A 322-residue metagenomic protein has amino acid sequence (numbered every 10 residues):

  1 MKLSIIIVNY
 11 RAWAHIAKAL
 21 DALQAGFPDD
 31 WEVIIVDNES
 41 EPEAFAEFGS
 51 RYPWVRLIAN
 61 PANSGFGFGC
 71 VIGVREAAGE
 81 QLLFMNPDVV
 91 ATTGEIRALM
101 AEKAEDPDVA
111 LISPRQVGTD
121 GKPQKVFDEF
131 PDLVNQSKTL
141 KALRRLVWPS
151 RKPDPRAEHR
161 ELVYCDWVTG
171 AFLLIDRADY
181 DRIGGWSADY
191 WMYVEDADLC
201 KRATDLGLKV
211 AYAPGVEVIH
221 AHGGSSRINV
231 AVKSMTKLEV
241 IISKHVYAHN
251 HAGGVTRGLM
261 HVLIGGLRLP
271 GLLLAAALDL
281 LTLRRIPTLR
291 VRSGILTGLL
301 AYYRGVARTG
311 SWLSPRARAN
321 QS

Functional and structural regions predicted by a protein language model:
D21-D30: Short, acidic, metal-binding catalytic loop of nucleotide-sugar glycosyltransferases
A22, D37-F45, A62: A conserved acidic beta->alpha catalytic loop
A59-A77: Glycine-rich, basic loop-to-helix element that forms the pyrophosphate-binding segment of sugar-nucleotide handling
L82: Short aromatic/hydrophobic "clamp" motif used to bind/position activated sugar donors
V90-F127: Conserved donor NDP-sugar-binding/catalytic core segment of glycosyltransferases
P131-C165: Short, flexible, basic/aromatic active-site loop/helix in glycosyltransferases
E158-R160, D166-E217: A short, conserved alpha-helix in the catalytic core of glycosyltransferases
D205-R284, V291: Active-site-adjacent helix/loop segment of glycosyltransferases that harbors family-specific signature motifs
